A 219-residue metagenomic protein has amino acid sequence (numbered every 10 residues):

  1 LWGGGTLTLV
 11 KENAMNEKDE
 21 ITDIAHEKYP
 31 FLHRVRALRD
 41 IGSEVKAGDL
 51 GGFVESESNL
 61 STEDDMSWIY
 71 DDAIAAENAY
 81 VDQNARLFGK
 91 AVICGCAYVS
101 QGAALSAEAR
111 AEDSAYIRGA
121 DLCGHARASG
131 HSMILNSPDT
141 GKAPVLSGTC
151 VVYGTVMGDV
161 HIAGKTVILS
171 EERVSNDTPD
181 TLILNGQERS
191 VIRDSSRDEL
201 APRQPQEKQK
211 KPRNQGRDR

Functional and structural regions predicted by a protein language model:
G3-M66, D72, K90, C96 (+7 more regions): Terminal amphipathic alpha-helical/low-complexity segments used for targeting or macromolecular assembly
W68-Y70, I74-A76, Y80-D82, R86-F88 (+13 more regions): Extracellular beta-strand solenoid repeats
P138: Short, flexible helix/strand-to-coil boundary loops that buttress conserved ligand/catalytic motifs in alpha/beta
